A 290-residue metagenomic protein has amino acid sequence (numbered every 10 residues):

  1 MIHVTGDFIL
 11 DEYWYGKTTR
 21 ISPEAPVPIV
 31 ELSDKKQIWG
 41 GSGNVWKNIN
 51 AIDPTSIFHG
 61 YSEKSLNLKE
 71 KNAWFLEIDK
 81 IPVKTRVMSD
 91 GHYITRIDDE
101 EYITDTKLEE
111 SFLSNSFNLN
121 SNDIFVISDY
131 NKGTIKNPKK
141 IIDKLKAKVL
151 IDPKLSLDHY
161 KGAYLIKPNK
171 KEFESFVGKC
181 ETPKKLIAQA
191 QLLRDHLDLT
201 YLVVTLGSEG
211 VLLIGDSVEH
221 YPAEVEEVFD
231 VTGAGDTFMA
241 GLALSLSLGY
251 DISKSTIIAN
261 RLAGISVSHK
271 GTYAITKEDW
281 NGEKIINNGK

Functional and structural regions predicted by a protein language model:
I2, L10-I124, Y273-K290: Conserved N-terminal subdomain of the carbohydrate kinase-like
G6, F58-S62, P153, L206: Short beta-strand/turn micro-motifs composed of small residues that flank or help shape donor/cofactor-binding pockets
D7-F8, Y130, T237: Active-site metal-binding loops of divalent metal-dependent hydrolases
R20-V30, P168-E172, E219-A223: Short glycine/proline- and charge-enriched loop/turn segments that cap or connect secondary-structure elements
V126, L150, H159, F173 (+3 more regions): Extended, hydrophobic alpha-helical segments in both membrane/secreted and soluble proteins
S128-E219: Conserved phosphate/ATP/ADP-binding segment of small-molecule kinases
H196-Y201, E224-I285: Conserved post-catalytic alpha-helical subdomain immediately downstream of the catalytic base and nucleotide-binding
